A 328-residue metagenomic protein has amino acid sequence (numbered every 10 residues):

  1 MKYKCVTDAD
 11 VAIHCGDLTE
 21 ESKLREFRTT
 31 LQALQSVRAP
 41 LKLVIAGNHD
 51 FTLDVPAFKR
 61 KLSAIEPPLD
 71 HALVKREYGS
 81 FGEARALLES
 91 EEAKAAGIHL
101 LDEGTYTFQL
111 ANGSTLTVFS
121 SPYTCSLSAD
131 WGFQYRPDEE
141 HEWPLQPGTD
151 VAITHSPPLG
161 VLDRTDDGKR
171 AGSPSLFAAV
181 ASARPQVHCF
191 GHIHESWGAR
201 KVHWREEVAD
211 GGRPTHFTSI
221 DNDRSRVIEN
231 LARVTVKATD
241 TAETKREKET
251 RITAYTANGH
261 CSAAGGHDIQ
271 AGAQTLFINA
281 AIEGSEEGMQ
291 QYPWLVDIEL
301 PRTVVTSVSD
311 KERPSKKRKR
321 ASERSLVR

Functional and structural regions predicted by a protein language model:
M1, I13-C15, T115-G132, G148-P157 (+1 more regions): Active-site-proximal beta-strand elements of phosphoester/diester hydrolases
M1-Y3, T19-K23, H49-V55, T105-Q109 (+5 more regions): Active-site environment of divalent metal-dependent phosphoester hydrolases
K2-F108: Core catalytic region of metal-dependent phosphoesterases/phosphodiesterases, especially metallo-beta-lactamase-like
A12-D17, L41-N48, L101-E103, A152-H155 (+2 more regions): Active-site neighborhood of phospho(di)ester-bond hydrolases with catalytic His/Asp-centered motifs
R76-F81, A111-T149, K169-A178: Binuclear metal-dependent hydrolase catalytic cores centered on His/Asp/Glu-rich metal-binding motifs
A95-I98, T105-S120, P147-V151, D268-L276 (+1 more regions): Beta-strand-turn-beta hairpins that frame and shape the catalytic cleft of phosphate-ester-processing enzymes
P147-R184, H203-A209: Active-site-proximal segments of metal-dependent phosphoesterases and phosphodiesterases across multiple
S196-R328: Binuclear metal-dependent phosphoesterase catalytic core
